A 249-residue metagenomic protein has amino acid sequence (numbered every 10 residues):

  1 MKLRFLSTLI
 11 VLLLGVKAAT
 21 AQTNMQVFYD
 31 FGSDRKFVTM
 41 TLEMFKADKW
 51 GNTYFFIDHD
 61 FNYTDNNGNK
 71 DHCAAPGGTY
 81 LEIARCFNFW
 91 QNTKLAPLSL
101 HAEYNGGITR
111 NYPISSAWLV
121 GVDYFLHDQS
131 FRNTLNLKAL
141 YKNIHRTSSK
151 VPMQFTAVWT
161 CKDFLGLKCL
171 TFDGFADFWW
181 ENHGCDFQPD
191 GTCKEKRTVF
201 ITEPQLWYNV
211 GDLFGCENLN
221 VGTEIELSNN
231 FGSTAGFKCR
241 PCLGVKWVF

Functional and structural regions predicted by a protein language model:
R4-G15: Sec-dependent N-terminal signal peptides
A19-Q22, W50-Y54, N88-S99, L126-L135 (+2 more regions): Short loop/turn motifs that connect adjacent beta-strands in outer-membrane beta-barrel proteins
A21-D65: Short glycine/proline- and aromatic-enriched beta-strand/turn motifs that initiate or cap beta-hairpins
V27-S33, H59-Y63, A102-R110, L126 (+5 more regions): Transmembrane beta-strands of outer-membrane beta-barrel pores
K36-M40, A75-L81, I114-V120, S149-F155 (+2 more regions): Residues that define the transmembrane beta-barrel architecture of outer-membrane proteins
L42-K46, I83-F87, V120-L126, A139 (+4 more regions): Residues on the lipid-exposed face of transmembrane beta-strands in outer-membrane beta-barrel proteins
N66-H72, N111-S115, S148-K150, G184-T192 (+1 more regions): Outer-membrane beta-barrel translocator domains and adjoining extracellular loop/strand segments of Gram-negative
K142-N220, L227-N230, W247-F249: Outer-membrane beta-barrel transmembrane domain signature
